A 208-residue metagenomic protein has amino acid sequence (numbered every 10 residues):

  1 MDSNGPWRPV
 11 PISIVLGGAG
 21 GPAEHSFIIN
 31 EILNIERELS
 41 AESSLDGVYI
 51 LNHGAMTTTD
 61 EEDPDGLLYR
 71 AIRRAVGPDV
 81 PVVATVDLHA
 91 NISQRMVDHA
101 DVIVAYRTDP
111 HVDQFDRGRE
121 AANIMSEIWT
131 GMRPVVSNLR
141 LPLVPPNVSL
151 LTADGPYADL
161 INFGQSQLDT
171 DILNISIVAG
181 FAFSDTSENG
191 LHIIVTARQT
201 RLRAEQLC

Functional and structural regions predicted by a protein language model:
M1-E38, G190: N-terminal glycine-rich anion-binding loop in soluble enzyme alpha/beta folds
N4-P6, D79, A100, N174: A generic structural signal for alpha->beta connector loops
A19-I32, E42-G131: Active-site histidine-anchored catalytic micro-motif
E38-E42, A75, H99, Y106 (+4 more regions): Change "in soluble alpha/beta enzymes" to "in soluble alpha/beta proteins
I50-H53, V136, A179, D185: Core alpha/beta catalytic barrel or barrel-like domain that forms the active/cofactor pocket in diverse metabolic
A100-A105, L139-L143, T186-H192: Short acidic (Asp/Glu) and glycine-rich catalytic loops that position anionic groups and cofactors
W129-Y157: Internal, active-site/partner-interface "lid" segment
V148-C208: Hard-cation-handling environments
